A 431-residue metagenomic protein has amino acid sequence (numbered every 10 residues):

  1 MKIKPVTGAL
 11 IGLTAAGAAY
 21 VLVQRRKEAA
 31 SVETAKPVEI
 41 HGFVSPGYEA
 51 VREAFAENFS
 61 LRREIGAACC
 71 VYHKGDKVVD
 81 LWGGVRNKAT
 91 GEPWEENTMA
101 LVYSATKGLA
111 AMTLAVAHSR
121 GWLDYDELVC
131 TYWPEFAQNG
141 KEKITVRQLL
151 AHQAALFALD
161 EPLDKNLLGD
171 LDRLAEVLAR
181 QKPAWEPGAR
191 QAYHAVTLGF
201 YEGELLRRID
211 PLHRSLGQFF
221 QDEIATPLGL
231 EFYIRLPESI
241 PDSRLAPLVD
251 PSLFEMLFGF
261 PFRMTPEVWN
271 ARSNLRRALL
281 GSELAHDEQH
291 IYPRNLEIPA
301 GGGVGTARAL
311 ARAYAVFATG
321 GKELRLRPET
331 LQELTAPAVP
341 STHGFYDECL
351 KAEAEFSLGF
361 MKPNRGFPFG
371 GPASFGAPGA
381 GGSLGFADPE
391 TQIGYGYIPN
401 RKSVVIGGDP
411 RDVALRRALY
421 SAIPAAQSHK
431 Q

Functional and structural regions predicted by a protein language model:
M1-T34, Y292: Short amphipathic, positively biased membrane-proximal segments that drive organelle/inner-membrane targeting
G42-V102, D124-E127: Short, conserved catalytic-motif segment at the N-terminal edge
R52-A56, G75, T98-E127, Y201-L206 (+2 more regions): Active-site SXXK
E95-N97, Q181-G188, G199-G203, H290-P299: Flexible glycine/proline-enriched surface loops and loop-helix/loop-strand junctions
E96, L101-A105, S119-E161, A179-K182 (+2 more regions): Active-site helix/loop module of the DD-peptidase/beta-lactamase fold, centered on the serine-lysine SxxK catalytic
H152, T197-L205, E297, G301-K322 (+1 more regions): Active-site-proximal alpha-helical segments within enzyme catalytic domains
L248-A307, A336-T391, A426-Q431: Active-site Gly/Thr loop motif
T319-K322, T335-Y346, V405-Q431: Short, gly/Ser/Thr-rich active-site loops of penicillin-recognizing serine hydrolases
